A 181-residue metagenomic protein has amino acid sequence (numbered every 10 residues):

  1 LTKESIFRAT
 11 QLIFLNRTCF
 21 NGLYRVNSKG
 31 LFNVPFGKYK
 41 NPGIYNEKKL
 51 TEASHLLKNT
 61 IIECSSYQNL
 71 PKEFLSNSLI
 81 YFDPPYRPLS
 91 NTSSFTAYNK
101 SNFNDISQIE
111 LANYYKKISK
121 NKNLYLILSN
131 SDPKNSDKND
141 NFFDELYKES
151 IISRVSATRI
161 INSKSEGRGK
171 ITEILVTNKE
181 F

Functional and structural regions predicted by a protein language model:
L1-Y81, P85-F95, E110, K116 (+1 more regions): SAM-dependent nucleic-acid methyltransferase catalytic core
I13, L126, V176: A residue-level signal for conserved active-site and pocket-lining positions in enzyme catalytic cores
I44, I61, N102-I109, G167-K170: Conserved phosphate-coordination/catalytic loops
Y86, D132, E180: A broadly conserved detector of short glycine/acidic/proline-rich loop/turn motifs that flank catalytic sites and bind
N91-T92, D137-N139, K164: Short glycine-/acidic-enriched loop or helix-start segments at secondary-structure transitions that form or flank
S94-F103: Short, surface-exposed loop/helix-turn segments at secondary-structure junctions that function as lids/hinges flanking
Q108-T158: Conserved Class I SAM-dependent methyltransferase catalytic core
L146-F181: Class I S-adenosyl-L-methionine
